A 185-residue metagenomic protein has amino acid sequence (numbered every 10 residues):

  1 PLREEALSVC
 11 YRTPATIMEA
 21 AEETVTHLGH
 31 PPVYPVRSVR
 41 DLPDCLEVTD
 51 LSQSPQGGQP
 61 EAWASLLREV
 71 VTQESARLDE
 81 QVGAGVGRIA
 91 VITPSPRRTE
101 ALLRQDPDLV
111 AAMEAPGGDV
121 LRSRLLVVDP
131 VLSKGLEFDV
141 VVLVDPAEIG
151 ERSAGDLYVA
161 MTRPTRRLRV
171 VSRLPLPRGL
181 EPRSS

Functional and structural regions predicted by a protein language model:
P1-S185: Conserved helicase motor core of SF1/SF2 NTP-dependent helicases
